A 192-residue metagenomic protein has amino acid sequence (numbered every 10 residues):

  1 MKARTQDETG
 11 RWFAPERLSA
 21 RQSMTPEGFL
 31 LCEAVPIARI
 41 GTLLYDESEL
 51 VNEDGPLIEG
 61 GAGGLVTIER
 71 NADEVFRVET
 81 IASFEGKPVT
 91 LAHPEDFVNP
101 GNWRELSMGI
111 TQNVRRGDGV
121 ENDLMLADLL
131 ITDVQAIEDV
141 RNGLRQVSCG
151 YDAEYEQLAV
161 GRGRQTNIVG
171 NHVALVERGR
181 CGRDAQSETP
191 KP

Functional and structural regions predicted by a protein language model:
M1-G170, A174-K191: Signature of dsDNA virion morphogenesis modules
